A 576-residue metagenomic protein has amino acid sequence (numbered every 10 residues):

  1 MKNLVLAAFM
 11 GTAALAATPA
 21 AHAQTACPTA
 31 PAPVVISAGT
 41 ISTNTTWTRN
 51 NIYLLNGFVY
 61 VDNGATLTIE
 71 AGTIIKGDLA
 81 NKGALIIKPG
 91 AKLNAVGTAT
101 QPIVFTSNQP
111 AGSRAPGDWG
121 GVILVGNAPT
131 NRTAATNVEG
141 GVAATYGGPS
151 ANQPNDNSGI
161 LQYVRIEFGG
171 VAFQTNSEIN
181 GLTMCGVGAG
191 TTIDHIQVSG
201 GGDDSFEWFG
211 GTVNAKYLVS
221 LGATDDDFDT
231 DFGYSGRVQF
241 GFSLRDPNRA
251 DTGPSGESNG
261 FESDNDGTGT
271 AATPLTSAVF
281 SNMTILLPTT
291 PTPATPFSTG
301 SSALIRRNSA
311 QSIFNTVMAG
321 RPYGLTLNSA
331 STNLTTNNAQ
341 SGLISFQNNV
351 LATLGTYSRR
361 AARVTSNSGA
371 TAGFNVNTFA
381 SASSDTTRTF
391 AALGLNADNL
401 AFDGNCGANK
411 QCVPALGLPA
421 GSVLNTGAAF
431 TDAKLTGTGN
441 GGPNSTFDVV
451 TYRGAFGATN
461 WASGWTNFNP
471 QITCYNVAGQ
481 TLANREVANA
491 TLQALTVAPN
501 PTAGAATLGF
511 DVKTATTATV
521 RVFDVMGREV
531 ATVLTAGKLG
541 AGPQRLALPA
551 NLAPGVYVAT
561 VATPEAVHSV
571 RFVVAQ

Functional and structural regions predicted by a protein language model:
M1-F9: Bacterial N-terminal signal peptides that target proteins for export
N3, T532-L534, R545-P549, P554-Q576: C-terminal tail/sorting-segment detector
T12-H22: C-terminal segment of classical bacterial N-terminal signal peptides
H22-Q480: Beta-strand/loop edge motif enriched in small/polar residues
V59, V317, G509-T514, D524 (+2 more regions): Non-cytosolic beta-sheet module surface loops
R485-K513, V522-V530, A553-P554, V573-Q576: Surface-exposed, proline-anchored Ser/Thr-rich loop/turn motifs
A515-T517, A541-P543, P554-V556: Extracellular Ig-like/FN3 beta-sandwich strand-entry sites
T535-L539: A short acidic/small-residue loop/turn micro-motif
